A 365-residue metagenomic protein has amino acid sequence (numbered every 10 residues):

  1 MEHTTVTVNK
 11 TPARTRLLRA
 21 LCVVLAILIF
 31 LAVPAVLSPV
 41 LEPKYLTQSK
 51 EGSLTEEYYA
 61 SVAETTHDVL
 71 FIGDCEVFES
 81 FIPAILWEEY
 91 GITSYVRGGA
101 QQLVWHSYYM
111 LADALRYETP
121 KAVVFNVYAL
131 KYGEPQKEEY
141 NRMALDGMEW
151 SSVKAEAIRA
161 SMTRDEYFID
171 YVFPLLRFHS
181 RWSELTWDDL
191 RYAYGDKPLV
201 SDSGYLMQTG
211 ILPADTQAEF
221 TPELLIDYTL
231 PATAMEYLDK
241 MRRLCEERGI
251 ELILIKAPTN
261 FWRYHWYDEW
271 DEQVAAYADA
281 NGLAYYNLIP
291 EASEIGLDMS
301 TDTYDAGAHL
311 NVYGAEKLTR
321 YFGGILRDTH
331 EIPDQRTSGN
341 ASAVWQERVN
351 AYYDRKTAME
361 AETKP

Functional and structural regions predicted by a protein language model:
M1-L18: N-terminal Lys/Arg-rich, disordered targeting/topogenic segments
L18-P39: Hydrophobic membrane-insertion alpha-helices, especially the h-region of bacterial N-terminal signal peptides
V40-S61: Alpha-helical transmembrane signal-anchor/signal-peptide segments
A63-F81, H309-V312: Catalytic nucleophile-elbow at a beta strand-turn-alpha helix junction centered on a G-D-S/GDSL motif, marking
I72, E76-R159: Membrane-embedded segments
A122-E134, A193-E294: Conserved, well-ordered alpha-helix/loop/beta-strand core segments that scaffold catalytic motifs
Y140-R248, R336-P365: Secreted/periplasmic serine-hydrolase-like ester/acetyl group-modifying domain
D268, E272-Q346, N350-P365: C-terminal regions of proteins
